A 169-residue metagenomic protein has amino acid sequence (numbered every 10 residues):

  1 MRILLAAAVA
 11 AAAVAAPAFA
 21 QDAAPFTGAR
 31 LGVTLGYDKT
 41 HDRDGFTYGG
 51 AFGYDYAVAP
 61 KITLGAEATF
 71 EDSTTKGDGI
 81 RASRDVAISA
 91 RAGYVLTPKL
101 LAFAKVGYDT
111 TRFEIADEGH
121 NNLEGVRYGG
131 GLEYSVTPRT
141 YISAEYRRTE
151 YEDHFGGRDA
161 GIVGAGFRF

Functional and structural regions predicted by a protein language model:
M1-F26: Cleavable N-terminal export/targeting peptides
P17-F169: Gram-negative outer-membrane beta-barrel domains
